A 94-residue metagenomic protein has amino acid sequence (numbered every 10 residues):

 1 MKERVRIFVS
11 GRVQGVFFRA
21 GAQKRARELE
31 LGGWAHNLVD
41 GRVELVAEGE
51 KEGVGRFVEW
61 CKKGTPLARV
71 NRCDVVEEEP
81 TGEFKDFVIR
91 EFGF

Functional and structural regions predicted by a protein language model:
M1-F94: Intrinsically disordered, low-complexity, mixed-charge
